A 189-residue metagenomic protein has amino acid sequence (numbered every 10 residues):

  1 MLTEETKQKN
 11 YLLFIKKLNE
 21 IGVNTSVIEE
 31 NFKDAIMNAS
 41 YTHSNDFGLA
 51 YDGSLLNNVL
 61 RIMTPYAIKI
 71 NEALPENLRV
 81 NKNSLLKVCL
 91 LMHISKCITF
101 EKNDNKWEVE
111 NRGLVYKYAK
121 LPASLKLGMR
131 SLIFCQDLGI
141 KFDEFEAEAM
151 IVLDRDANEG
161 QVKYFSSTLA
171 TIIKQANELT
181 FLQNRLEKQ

Functional and structural regions predicted by a protein language model:
M1-N45: Non-catalytic interface/linker regions that flank or bridge core catalytic/transmembrane domains
I28-I36, A50-L60: All-alpha helical catalytic cores of prenyl diphosphate-utilizing isoprenoid enzymes
N45-F47, Y51-N57, T64-N71, P75-K188: Divalent metal-dependent catalytic cores for phosphoryl transfer on phosphate-bearing substrates
